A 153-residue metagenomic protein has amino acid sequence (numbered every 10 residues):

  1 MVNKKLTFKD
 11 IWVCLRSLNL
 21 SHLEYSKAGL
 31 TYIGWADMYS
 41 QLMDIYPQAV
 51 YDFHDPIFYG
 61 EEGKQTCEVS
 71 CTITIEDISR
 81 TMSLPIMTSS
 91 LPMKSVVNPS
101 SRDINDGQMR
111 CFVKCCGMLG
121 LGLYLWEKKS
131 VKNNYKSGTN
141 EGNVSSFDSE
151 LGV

Functional and structural regions predicted by a protein language model:
V2-V153: Polyanion-binding surfaces on beta-sheet-dominated domains and ring/shell assemblies
